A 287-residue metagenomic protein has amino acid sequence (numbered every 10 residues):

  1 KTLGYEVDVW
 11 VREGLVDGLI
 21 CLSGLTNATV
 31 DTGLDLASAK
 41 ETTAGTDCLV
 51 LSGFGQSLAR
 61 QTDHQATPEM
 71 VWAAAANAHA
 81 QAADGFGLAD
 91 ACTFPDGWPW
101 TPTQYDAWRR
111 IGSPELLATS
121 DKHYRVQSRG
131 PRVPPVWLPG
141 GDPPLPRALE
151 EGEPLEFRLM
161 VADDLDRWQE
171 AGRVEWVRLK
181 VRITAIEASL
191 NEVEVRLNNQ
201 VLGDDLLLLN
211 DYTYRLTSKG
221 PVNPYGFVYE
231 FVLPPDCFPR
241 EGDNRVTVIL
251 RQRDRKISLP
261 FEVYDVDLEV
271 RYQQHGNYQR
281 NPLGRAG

Functional and structural regions predicted by a protein language model:
L15-V16, A44-V50, A82-D84: Short, well-ordered coil/turn segments that N-cap beta-strands
G18-T29, F54, D63-Q127: Substrate-binding cleft of secreted/luminal carbohydrate-active enzymes
A28-T42: Active-site-adjacent beta->alpha loops and helix N-cap segments on the catalytic face of soluble alpha/beta enzymes
A39-P68: Active-site clefts of carbohydrate-active enzymes
R147-E170, F227-F231: Short beta-strands within extracellular/lumenal beta-sheet-rich domains
M160-A162, R178-T184: Short edge beta-strand/loop segments characteristic of extracellular beta-sandwich folds
R167-K180: Extended extracellular/luminal ectodomain segments enriched in beta-structured repeat modules
T184-Y278: Beta-strand-rich ligand-recognition modules
